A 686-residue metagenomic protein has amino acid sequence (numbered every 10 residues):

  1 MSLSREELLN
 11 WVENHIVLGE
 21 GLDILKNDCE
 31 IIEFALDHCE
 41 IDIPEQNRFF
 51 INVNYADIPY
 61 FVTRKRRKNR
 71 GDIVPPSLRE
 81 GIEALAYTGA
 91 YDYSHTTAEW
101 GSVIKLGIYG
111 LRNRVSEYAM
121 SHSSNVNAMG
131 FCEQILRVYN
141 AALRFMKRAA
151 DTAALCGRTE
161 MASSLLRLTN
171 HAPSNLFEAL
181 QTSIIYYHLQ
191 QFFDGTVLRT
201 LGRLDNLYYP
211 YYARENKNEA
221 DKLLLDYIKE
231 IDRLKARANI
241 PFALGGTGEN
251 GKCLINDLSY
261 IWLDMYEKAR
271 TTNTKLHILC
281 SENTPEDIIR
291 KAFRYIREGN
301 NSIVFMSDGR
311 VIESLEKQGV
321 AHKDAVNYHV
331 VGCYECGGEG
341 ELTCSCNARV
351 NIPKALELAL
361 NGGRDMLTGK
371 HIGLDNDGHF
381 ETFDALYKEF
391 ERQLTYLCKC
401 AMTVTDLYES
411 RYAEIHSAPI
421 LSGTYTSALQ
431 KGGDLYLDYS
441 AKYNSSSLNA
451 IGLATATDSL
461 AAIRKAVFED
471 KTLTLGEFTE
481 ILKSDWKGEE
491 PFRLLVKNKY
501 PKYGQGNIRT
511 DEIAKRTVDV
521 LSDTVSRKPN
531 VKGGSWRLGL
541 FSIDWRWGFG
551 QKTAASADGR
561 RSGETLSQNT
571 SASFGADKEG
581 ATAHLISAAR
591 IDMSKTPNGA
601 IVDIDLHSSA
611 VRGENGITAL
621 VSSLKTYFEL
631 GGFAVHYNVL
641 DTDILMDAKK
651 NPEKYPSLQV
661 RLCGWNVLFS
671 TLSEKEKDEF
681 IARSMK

Functional and structural regions predicted by a protein language model:
M1-I135, L155, E160-H171, N175-K686: Conserved catalytic cores of very large enzyme subunits
